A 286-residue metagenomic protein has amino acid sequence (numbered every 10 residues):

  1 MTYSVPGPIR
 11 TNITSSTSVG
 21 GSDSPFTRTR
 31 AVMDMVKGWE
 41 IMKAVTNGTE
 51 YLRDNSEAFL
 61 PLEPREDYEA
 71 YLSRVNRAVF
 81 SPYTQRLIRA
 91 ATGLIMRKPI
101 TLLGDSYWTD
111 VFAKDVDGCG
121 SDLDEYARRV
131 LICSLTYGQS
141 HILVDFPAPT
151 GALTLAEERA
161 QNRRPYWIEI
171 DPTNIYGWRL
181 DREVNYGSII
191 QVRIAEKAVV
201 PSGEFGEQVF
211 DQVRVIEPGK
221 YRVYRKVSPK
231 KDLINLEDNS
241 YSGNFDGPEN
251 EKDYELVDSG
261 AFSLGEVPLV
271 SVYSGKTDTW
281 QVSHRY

Functional and structural regions predicted by a protein language model:
M1-I175, E183: Extended, helix-rich architectural segments
F146-Y286: Structured, contiguous alpha/beta core segments that scaffold functional sites
